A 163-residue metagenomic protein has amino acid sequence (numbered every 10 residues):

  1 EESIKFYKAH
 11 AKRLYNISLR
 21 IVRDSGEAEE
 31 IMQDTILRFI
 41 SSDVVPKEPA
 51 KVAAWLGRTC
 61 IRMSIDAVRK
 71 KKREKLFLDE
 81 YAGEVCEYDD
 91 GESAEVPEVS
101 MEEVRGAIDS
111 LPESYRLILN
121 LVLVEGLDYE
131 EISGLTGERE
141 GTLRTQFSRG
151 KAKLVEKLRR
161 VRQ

Functional and structural regions predicted by a protein language model:
E1-N16, G26-E29, I40: A short, charge-rich alpha-helical start-of-domain segment used by transcription regulators
A11, Y15, I36, P112 (+2 more regions): C-terminal flanking helix
N16, E30-L37, A50-R62: Structural recognition of an alpha-helix C-terminal capping motif at a helix-to-coil junction
K47, R58-D79, P97, R149: Arg/Lys-rich amphipathic alpha helix in sigma70-family domain 2
I61, I65, T136-R160: DNA-recognition helix of helix-turn-helix
E74-M101, D128: Internal acidic/polar
E103-P112: Short amphipathic alpha-helical boundary/capping segments
I118-V122: A short pre-motif secondary-structure segment
